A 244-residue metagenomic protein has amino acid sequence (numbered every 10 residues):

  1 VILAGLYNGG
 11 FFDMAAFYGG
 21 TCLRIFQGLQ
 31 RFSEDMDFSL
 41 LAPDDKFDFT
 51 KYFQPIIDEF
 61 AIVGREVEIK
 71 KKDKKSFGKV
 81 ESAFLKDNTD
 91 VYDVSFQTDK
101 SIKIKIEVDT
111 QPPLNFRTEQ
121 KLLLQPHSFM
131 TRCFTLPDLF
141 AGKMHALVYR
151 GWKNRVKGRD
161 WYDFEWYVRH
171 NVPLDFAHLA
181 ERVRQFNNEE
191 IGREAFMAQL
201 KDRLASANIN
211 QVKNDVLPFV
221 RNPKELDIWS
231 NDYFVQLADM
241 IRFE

Functional and structural regions predicted by a protein language model:
V1-A15, F26, L41-E244: Structured mid-to-C-terminal alpha-helical surface segments
Y18-T21: Glycine-rich beta-strand-to-loop/alpha-helix junction loops that act as flexible
R24-F32: Short glycine-biased active-site loop of nucleotidyltransferases that positions the nucleotide triphosphate and helps
